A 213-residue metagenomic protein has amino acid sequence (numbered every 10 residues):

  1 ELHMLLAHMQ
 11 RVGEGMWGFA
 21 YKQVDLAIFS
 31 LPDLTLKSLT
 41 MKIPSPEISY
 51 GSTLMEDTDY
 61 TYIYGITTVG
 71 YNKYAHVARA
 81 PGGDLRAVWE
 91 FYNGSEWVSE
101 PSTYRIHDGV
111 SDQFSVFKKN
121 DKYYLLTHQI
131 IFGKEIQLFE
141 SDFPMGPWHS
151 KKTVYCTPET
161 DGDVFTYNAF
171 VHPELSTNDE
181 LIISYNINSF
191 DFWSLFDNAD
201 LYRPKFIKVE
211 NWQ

Functional and structural regions predicted by a protein language model:
E1-P46, D57-T58, Y62-S111, F117-D161 (+2 more regions): Beta-rich carbohydrate-recognition and catalytic domains
Y50-L54, D112-S115, Y167-P173: Beta-propeller and closely related beta-sheet repeat lectin domains
